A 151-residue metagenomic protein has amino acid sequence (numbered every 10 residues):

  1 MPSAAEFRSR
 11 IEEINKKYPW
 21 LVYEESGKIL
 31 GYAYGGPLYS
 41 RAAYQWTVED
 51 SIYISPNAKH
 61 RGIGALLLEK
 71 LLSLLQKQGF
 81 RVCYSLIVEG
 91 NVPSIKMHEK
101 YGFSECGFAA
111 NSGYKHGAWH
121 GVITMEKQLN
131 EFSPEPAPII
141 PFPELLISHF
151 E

Functional and structural regions predicted by a protein language model:
M1-N57, L68, Q128-N130: Acetyl-CoA-dependent GNAT
Y18, H120-T124: Short hydrophobic/aromatic beta-strand or adjacent loop that forms the aromatic wall/cage of a ligand/substrate-binding
Y34, Y84-I87, S104-G121, N130-E131: Conserved catalytic-core motifs of GNAT/GCN5-like acyltransferases
D50-I52, C83-L86: Conserved hydrophobic beta-strand within the GNAT/NAT acetyltransferase core sheet that lines the active-site cleft
I54, H60-K77, V82, V92-K100: Conserved acetyl-CoA-binding loop-helix of GNAT-fold acetyltransferases
H98, F103, M125: Conserved active-site tyrosine of GNAT-family acetyltransferases
N130-P138: Short, charged low-complexity linker/loop segments at the C-terminal edge of domains
P138-E151: Short, cationic low-complexity segments
